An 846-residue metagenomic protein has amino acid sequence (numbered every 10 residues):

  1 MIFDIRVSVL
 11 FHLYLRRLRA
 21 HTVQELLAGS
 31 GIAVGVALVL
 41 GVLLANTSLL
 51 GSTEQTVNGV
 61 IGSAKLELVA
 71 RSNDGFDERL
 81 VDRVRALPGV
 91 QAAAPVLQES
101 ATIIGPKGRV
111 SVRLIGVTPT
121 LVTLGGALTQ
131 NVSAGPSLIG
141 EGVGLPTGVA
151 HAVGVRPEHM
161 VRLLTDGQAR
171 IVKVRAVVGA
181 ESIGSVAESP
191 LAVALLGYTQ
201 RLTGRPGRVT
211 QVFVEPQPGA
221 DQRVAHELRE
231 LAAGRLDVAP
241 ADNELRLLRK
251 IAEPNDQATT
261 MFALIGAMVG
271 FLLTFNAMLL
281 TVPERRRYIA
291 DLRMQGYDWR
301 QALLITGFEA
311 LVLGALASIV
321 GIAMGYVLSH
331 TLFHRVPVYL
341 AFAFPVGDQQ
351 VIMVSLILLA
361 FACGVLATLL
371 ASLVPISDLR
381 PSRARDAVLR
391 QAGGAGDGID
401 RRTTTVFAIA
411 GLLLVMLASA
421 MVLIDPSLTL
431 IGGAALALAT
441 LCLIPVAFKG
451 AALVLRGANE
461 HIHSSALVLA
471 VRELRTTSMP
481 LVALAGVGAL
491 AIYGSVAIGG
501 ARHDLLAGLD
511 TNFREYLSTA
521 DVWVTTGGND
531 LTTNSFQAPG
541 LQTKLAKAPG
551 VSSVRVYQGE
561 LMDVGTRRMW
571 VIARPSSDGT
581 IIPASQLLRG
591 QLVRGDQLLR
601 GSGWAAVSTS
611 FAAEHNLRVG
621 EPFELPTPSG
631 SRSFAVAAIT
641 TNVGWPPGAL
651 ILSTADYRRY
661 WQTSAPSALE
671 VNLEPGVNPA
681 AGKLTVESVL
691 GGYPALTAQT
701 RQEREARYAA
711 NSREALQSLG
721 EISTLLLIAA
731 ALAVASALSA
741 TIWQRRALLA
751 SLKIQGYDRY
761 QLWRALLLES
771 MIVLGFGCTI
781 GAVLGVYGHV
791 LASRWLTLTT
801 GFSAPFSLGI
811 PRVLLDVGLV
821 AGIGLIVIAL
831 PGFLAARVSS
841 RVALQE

Functional and structural regions predicted by a protein language model:
M1-S8, H12-G31, P254-Q257, S318 (+3 more regions): Alpha-helical transmembrane segments, especially those used as permease/efflux helices and single-pass anchors
T22-T47, E253-A290, L311-M324, C363-L370 (+8 more regions): Hydrophobic alpha-helical transmembrane segments of multi-pass inner-membrane transport and secretion
E25, G29, V36-S63, L279 (+6 more regions): Alpha-helical transmembrane segments
E25-R113, P136-S137, H151, H159 (+4 more regions): Hydrophobic, regular-secondary-structure patches
S52-T53, E230-M268, T281-P283, L292 (+7 more regions): Peri-transmembrane interface segments
V112-A152, T511, L531, P539-V619 (+1 more regions): Short beta-strand boundary microenvironments
F275-M278, V312-A343, S355-P381, A410-V422 (+4 more regions): Small-residue-rich transmembrane alpha-helices
